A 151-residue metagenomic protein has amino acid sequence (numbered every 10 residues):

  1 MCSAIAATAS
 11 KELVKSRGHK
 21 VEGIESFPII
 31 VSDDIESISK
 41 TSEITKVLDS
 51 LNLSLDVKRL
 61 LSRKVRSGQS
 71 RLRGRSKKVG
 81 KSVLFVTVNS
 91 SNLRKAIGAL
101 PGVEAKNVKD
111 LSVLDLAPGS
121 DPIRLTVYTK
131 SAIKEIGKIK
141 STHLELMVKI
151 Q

Functional and structural regions predicted by a protein language model:
C2-Q151: Extended polybasic, low-complexity segments that bind anionic RNA or targeting/receptor surfaces
